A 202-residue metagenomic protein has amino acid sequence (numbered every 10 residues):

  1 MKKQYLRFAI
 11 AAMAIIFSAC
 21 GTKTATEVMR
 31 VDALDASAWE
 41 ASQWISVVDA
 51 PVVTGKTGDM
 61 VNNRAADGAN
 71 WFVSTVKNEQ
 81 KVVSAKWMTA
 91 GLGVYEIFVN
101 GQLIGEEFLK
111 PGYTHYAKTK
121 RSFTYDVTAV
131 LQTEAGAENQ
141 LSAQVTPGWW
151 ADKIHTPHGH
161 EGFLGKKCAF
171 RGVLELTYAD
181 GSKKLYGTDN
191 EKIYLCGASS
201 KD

Functional and structural regions predicted by a protein language model:
M1-A9: Bacterial N-terminal signal peptides that target proteins for export
Q4-Y5, A25, E79, Q102: Residue-level detector of intrinsically disordered/flexible regions characterized by low predicted structural confidence
S18-A19: C-terminal motif of bacterial Sec signal peptides marking the signal peptidase cleavage site
A25-Q80, A90: Solvent-exposed, flexible loop/coil segments flanking beta-strands in beta-rich domains
D67, F72-D202: Accessory beta-strand-rich segments of carbohydrate-active enzymes
